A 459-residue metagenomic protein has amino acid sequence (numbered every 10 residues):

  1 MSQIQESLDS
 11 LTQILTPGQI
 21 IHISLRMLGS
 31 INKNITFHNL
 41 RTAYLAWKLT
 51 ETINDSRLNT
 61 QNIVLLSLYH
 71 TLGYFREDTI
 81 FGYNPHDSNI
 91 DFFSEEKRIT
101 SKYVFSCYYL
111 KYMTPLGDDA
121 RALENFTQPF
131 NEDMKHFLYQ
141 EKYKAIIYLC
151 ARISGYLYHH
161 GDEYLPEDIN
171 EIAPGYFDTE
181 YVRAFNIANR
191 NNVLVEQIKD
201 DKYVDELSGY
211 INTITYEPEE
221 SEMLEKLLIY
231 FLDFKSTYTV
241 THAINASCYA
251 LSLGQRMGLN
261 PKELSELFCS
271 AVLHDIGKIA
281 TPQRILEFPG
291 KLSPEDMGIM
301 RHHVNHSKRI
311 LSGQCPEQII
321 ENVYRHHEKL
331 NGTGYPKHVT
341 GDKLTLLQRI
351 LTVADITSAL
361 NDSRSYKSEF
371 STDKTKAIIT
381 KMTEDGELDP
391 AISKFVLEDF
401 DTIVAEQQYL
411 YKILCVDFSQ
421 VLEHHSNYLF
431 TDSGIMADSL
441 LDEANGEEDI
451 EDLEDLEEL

Functional and structural regions predicted by a protein language model:
S2-L459: Histidine- and acidic-residue-rich, metal-dependent catalytic cores
